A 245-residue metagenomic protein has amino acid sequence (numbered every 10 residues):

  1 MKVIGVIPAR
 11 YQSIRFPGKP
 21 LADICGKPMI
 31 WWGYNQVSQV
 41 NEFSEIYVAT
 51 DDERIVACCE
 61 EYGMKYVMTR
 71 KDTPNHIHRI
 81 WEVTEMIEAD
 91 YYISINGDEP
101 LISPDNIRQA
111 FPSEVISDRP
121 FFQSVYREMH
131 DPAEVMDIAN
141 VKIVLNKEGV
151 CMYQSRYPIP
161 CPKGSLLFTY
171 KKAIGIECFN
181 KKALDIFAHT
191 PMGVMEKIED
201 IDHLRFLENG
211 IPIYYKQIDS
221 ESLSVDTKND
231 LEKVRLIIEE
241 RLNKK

Functional and structural regions predicted by a protein language model:
K2-A49: N-terminal glycine-rich phosphate-binding loop and ensuing alpha1 helix
G5, I46-V48, Y92, Q123 (+1 more regions): Hydrophobic/aromatic residues located in beta-strands of well-ordered beta-sheets within soluble catalytic
F43, A89, S117-P120: Short, high-confidence coil segments that cap the C-terminus of an alpha-helix and link into the following beta-strand
Y47, E53-P112: Short phosphate-binding loop-to-helix
T50-D51, I102, F179, D226: A conserved hydrophobic position in a structured secondary element of the catalytic/binding core that shapes
I102-G193: Conserved core of the sugar-phosphate nucleotidyltransferase
F168-K245: Conserved alpha/beta core of the MobA/IspD/sugar-nucleotide pyrophosphorylase nucleotidyltransferase superfamily
